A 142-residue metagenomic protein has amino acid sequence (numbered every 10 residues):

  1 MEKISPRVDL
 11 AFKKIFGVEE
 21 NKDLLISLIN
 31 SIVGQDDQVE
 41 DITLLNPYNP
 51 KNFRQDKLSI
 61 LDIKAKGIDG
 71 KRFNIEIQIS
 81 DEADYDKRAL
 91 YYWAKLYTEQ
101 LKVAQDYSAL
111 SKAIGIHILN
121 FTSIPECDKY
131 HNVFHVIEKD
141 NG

Functional and structural regions predicted by a protein language model:
M1-G142: Elongated, amphipathic alpha-helical interaction scaffolds
